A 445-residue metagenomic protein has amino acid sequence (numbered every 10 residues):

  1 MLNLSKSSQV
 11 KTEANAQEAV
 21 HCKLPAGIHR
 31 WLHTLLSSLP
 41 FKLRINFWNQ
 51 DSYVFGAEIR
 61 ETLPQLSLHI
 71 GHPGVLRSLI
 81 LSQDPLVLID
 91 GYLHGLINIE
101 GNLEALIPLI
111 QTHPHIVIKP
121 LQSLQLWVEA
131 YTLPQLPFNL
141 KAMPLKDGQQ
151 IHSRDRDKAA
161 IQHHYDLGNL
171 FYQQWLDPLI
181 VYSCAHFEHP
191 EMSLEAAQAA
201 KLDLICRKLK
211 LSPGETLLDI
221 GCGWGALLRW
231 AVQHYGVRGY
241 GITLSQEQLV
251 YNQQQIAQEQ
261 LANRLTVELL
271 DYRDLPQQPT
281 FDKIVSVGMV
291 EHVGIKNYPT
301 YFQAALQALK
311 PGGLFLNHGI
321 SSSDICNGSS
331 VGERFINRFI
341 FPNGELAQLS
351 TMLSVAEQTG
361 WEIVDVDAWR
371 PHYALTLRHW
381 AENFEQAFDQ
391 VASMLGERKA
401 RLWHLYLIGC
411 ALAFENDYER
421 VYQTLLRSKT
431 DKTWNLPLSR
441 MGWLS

Functional and structural regions predicted by a protein language model:
M1-M192, A196-Q198, L204, Q233: Feature captures hydrophobic
P213-G221: Conserved class I S-adenosyl-L-methionine
W224-Y235: Conserved SAM-binding loop of SAM-dependent methyltransferases across substrates and taxa, primarily the Class I
Q260-Y272: Conserved SAM-binding strand-loop segment of SAM-dependent methyltransferases
R273-I284: A short acidic, Gly/Pro-enriched loop at the edge of an enzyme's catalytic core that lines a small-molecule cofactor
P299-P311: A short glycine-rich, Lys/Arg-flanked "PGG" loop and its adjoining helix->strand segment in the class I
G312-I320: Conserved beta-strand signature within the Rossmann-like core of class I S-adenosyl-L-methionine
I320-W434, R440-L444: Substrate-binding/catalytic lobe of Class I Rossmann-like enzymes that use SAM or dcSAM, i.e., the mid-to-C-terminal
